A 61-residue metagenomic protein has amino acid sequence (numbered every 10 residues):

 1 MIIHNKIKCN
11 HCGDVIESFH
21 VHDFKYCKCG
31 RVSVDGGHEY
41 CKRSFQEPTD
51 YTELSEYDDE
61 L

Functional and structural regions predicted by a protein language model:
M1-N5, H38-L61: Short, intrinsically disordered terminal segments enriched in charged and Pro/Gly residues
K6, D23-Y26: Residues immediately within or flanking Cys/His clusters that coordinate Zn2+ in small zinc-binding modules
C9-C12, C27: Short cysteine-rich clusters marking metal-coordination/redox-active sites
H11-H20: Repeat-solenoid scaffold signature
F19-H22, G36-E39: Short Cys/His-rich "knuckle" micro-motifs
C29-G37: Short Cys/His-rich micro-motifs in 6-15 aa windows
